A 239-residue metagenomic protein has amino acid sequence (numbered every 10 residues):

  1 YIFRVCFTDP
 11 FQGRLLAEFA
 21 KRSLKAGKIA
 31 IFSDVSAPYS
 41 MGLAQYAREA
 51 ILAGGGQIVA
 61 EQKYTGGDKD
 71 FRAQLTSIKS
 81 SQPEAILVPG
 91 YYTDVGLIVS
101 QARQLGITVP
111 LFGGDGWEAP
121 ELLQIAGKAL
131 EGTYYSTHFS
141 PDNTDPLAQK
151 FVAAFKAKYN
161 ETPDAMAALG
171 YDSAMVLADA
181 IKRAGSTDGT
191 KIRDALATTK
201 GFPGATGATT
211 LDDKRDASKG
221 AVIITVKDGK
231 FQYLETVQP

Functional and structural regions predicted by a protein language model:
Y1-K63, A85, L177: An alpha-beta-alpha
V5-K28, M41-L43, D70-R72, V95-G96 (+3 more regions): Hydrophobic alpha-helical segments within soluble ligand-binding/sensing domains
A20-L24, S33-S36, A47, I51-G55 (+6 more regions): Sec/Tat-exported extracytoplasmic proteins
F32-M41, G90, S140-P141, P163-L169: Extracytoplasmic "Venus flytrap"
L43-S136: Extracellular/periplasmic bilobed ligand-binding domains
V99-Y171, G185, T225-K227, F231-Q238: Extracellular/periplasmic periplasmic-binding protein-like sensory domains
A157-A167, V176-F231: Segments of small-molecule ligand-sensing domains
